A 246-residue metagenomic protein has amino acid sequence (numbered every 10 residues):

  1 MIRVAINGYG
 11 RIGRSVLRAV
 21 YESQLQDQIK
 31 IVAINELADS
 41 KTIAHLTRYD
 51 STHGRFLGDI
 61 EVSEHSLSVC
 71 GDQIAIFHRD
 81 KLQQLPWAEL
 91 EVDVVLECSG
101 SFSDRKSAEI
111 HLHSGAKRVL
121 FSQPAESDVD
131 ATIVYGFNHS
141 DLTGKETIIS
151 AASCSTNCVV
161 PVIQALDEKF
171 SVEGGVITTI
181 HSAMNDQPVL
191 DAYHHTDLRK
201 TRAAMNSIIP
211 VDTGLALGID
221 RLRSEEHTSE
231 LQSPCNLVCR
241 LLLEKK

Functional and structural regions predicted by a protein language model:
M1-T201: N-terminal Rossmann-like NAD(P) cofactor-binding subdomain of oxidoreductases, focused on the glycine-rich
D39, T213-G214, V238-C239: Secondary-structure junction/capping motif
D186-S229: Charged docking surfaces used in two-component/phosphorelay signaling
E226-K246: Single conserved hydrophobic/aromatic residue that forms the stacking wall/gate of nucleotide- or nucleobase-binding
